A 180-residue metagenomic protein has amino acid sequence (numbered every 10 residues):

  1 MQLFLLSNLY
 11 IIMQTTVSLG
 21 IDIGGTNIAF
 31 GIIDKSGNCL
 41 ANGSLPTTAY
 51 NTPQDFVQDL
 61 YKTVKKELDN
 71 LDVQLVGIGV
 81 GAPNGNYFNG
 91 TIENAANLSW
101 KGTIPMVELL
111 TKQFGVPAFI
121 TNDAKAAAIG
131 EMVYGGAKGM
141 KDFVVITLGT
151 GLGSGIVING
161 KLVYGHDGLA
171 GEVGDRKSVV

Functional and structural regions predicted by a protein language model:
Q2-L3: Cationic, low-complexity basic patches in intrinsically disordered or flexible, solvent-exposed regions
N8-Y10: Intrinsic-disorder-associated, low-complexity terminal segments enriched in Asp/Asn/His/Tyr and depleted of Lys/Arg
T15-A82: Conserved phosphate-binding loops in N-terminal lobes of ATP-dependent enzymes of the actin/Hsp70/sugar-kinase
T15-V17, G31-I33, A41-S44, T48-P53 (+3 more regions): Glycine/GP-enriched mid-protein hinge/lid loop-to-helix segment characteristic of carbohydrate kinases
N27-A29, A126-A128, G151-G153: Short glycine/serine/threonine-rich phosphate/pyrophosphate-binding segments that cradle anionic phosphate groups
A49, P53-K65, Q74-I78, N84-D142: Glycine-rich phosphate-binding loop and adjoining helix at the ATP-binding site of ATP-dependent phosphoryl-transfer
P83-N86, G149-G151: Short glycine-rich anion-binding loops that position phosphate/pyrophosphate groups of nucleotides and phosphorylated
